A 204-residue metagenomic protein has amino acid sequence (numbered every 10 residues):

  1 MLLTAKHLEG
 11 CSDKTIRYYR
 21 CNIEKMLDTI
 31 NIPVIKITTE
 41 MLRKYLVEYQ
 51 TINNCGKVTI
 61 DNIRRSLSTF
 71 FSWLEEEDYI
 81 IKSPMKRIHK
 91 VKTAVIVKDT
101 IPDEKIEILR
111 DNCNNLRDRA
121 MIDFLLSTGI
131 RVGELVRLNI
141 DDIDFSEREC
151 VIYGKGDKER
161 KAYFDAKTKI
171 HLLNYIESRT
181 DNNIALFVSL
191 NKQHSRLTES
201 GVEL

Functional and structural regions predicted by a protein language model:
M1-I96: N-terminal core-binding DNA-recognition domain of tyrosine recombinases/integrases
K6, L42, L109, L186-F187: Bulky hydrophobic/aromatic "packing anchor" residues in well-ordered structure
T15, T59, I63, R117-D118 (+3 more regions): Hydrophobic (often cysteine-bearing) scaffold residues that line and stabilize catalytic clefts of nucleotide/cofactor
Y49, F124-L125, L138: Short alpha-helical segment immediately N-terminal to, or the first helix within, an HTH/HTH-like DNA-binding domain
L67, M121, L135: Short, basic/aromatic-rich helical patch in the C-terminal catalytic core of site-specific tyrosine
I80, V95, D103-V132, G156-K158: Basic, Lys/Arg- and aromatic-enriched nucleic-acid-binding interface segment
T128, R137-N174: Conserved tyrosine-mediated DNA breakage-rejoining catalytic core shared by Y-recombinases
D165-L204: Active-site/catalytic core of tyrosine-dependent DNA strand-transfer enzymes
